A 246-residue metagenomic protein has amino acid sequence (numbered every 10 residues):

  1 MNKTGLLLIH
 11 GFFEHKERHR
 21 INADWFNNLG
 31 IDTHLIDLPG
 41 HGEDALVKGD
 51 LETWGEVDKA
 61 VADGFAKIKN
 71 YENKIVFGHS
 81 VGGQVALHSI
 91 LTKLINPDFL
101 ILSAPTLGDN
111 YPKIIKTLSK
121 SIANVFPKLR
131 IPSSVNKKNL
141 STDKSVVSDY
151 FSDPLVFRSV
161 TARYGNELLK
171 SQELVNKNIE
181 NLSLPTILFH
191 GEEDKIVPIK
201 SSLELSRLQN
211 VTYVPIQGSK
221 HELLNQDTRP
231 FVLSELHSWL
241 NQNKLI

Functional and structural regions predicted by a protein language model:
F13-I21, T33: Serine-hydrolase catalytic-loop signature spanning alpha/beta hydrolases and amidase-signature enzymes
F13-K16, G42-I68, N73: Catalytic nucleophile-loop/oxyanion-hole region of alpha/beta-hydrolase and closely related hydrolase-like folds
A23-L46: Conserved alpha/beta-hydrolase
G78-G82, A86: Gly/Ala-rich beta-loop-alpha elbow adjacent to hydrolase catalytic centers
L91-F126, G165: Flexible "cap/lid" loop of the alpha/beta hydrolase fold
L182, L188-H190, D194: Short beta-strand/loop motif that positions the catalytic acidic residue of the alpha/beta-hydrolase fold
L184, P198-S206: Short alpha-helix in the alpha/beta-hydrolase fold that links the catalytic acid
T212-I246: Catalytic active-site module of serine/aspartate enzymes centered on a nucleophile-bearing elbow/loop
